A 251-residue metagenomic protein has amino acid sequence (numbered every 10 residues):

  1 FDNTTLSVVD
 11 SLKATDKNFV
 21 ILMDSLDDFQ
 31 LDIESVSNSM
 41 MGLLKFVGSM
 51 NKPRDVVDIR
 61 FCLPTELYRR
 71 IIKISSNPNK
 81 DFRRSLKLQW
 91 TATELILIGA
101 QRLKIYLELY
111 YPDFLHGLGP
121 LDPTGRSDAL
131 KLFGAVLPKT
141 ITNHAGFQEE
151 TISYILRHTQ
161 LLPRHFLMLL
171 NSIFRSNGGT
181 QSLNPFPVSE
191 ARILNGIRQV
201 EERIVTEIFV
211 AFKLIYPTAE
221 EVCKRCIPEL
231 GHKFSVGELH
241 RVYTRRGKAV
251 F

Functional and structural regions predicted by a protein language model:
T4-S11, T15-V20, S25-H144, E190-N195 (+1 more regions): The catalytic "switch" region of P-loop NTPases
A14, T151-S153: Short hydrophobic "helix-edge" motifs at membrane interfaces and signal-peptide entry regions
F147-E150, R157-V250: Winged-helix-like regulatory helical subdomains adjacent to P-loop NTPase cores
